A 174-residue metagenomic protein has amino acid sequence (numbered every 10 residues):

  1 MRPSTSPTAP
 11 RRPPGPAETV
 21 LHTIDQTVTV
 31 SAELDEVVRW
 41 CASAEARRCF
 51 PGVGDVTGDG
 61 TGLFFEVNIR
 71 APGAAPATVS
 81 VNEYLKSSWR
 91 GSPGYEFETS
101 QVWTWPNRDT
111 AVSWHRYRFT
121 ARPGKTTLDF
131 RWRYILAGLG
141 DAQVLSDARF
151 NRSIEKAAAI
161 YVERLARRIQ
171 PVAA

Functional and structural regions predicted by a protein language model:
R2-F64: Hydrophobic ligand-binding cavity/cleft-lining segments
P3, Y134-A174: A conserved amphipathic terminal alpha-helix motif
S4-P7, E18, A77-V79, E98 (+2 more regions): Intrinsically disordered/low-complexity terminal segments and short unstructured peptides
V37-C41, F65-V67, T99, L128-F130 (+1 more regions): Hydrophobic pocket/interface hotspot
C49-G58, G73-D129, R133-I135: Hydrophobic-ligand binding "helix-grip"
